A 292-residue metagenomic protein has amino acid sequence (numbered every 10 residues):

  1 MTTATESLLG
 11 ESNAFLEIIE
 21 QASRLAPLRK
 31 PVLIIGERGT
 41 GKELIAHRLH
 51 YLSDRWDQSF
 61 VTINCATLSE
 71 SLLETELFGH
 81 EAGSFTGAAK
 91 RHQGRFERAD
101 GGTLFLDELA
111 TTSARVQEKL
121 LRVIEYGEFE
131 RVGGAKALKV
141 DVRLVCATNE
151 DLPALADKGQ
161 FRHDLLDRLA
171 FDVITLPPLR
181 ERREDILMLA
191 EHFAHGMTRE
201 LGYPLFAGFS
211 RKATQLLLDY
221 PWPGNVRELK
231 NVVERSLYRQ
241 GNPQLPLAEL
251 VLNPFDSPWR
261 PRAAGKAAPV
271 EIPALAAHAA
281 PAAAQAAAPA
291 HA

Functional and structural regions predicted by a protein language model:
M1-L8, V145, V173, L179 (+2 more regions): AAA+ P-loop ATPase central domain
S7, A14, E20-T86, E97-S113 (+2 more regions): Conserved post-Walker A coupling segment in P-loop NTPases
I18, T148, D185-L189, L229: Nonpolar helix-loop interface/hinge motif
D54, S84-F96, L109, S113-V116 (+4 more regions): Conserved Walker
W56-S59, G101, V140-V142, D167-D172: Short glycine-/polar-rich loops that comprise or flank the Walker A/P-loop and associated switch/sensor motifs
S69, E74-F78, A156-R199: Conserved AAA+ ATPase core "coupling" helix
F105-L106, V142-T148: Structural recognition of the conserved hydrophobic beta-strand(s) that form the central parallel beta-sheet of P-loop
